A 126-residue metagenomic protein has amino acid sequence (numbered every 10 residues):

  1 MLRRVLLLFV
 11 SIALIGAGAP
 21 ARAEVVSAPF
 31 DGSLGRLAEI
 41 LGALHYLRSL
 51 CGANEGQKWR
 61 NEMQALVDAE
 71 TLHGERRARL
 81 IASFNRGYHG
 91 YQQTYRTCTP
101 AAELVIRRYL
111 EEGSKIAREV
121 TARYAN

Functional and structural regions predicted by a protein language model:
M1-L8: Bacterial N-terminal signal peptides that target proteins for export
V10-S11, A21: Cleavable N-terminal signal peptides
A13-I15, R123: Residues within alpha-helical transmembrane segments of multi-pass membrane proteins, especially transporters, ion
G16-P20: N-terminal signal peptide c-region/cleavage motif recognized by signal peptidases
A23-N54: Immediate post-signal-peptide N-terminus of mature secreted/exported proteins
V26, E55-N126: Compact alpha-helical subdomains of small soluble proteins
